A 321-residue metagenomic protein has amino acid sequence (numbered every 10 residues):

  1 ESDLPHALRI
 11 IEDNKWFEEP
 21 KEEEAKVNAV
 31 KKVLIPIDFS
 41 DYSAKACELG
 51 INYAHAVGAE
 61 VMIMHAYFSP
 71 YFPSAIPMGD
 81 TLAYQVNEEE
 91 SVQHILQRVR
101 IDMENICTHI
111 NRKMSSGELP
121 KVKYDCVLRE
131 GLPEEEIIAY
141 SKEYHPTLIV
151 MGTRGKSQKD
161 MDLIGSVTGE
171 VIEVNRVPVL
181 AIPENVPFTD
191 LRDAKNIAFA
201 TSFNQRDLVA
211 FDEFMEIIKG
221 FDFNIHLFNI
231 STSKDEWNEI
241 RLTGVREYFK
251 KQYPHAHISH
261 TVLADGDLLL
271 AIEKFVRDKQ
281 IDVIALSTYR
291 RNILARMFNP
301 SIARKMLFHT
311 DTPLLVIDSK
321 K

Functional and structural regions predicted by a protein language model:
S2, D13-E24, N28, Y42 (+5 more regions): Structural beta-alpha unit
S2-P5, R9-K45, F68-S69, P73-P77 (+6 more regions): Intrinsically disordered or low-complexity boundary/linker segments at protein termini and domain junctions
E22-E88, K195-I258, I281-V283, H309: Small/aliphatic-rich secondary-structure junction motif
M62-M64, D125-R129, L180, H226-F228 (+2 more regions): General small-molecule cofactor/ligand-binding pocket signal
Y84-I101: A short acidic, glycine-rich active-site loop that binds or catalyzes chemistry on phosphate/adenosine moieties
T153, N229, S287-Y289, D318-S319: Short secondary-structure boundary segments
I164-V167, R241-V245, F298-A303: Charged helix-capping and loop-helix junction motifs
G169, D212-M215, E247, E273 (+1 more regions): Active-site phosphate/pyrophosphate- and oxyanion-stabilizing loops and adjacent acidic/basic residues in soluble
